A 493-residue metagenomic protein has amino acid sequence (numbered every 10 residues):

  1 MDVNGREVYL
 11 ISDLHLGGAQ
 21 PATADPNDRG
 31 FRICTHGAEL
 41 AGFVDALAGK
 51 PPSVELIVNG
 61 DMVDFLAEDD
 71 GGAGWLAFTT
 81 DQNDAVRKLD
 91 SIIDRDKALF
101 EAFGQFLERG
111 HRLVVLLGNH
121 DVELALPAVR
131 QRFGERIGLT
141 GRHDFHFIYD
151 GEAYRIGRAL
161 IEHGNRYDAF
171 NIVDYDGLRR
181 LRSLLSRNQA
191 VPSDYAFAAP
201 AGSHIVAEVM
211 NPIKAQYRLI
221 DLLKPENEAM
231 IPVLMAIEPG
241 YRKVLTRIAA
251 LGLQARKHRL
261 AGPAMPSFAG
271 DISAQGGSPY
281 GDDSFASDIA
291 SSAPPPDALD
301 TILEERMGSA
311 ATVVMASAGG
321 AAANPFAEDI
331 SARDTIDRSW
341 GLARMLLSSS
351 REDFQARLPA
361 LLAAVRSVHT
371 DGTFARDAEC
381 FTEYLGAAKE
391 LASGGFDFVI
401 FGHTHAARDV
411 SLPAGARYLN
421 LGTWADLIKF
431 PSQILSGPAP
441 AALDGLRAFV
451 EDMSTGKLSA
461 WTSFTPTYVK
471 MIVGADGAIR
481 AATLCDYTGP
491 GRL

Functional and structural regions predicted by a protein language model:
M1-L493: Extended recognition/assembly regions associated with phosphoester-bond processing machinery
